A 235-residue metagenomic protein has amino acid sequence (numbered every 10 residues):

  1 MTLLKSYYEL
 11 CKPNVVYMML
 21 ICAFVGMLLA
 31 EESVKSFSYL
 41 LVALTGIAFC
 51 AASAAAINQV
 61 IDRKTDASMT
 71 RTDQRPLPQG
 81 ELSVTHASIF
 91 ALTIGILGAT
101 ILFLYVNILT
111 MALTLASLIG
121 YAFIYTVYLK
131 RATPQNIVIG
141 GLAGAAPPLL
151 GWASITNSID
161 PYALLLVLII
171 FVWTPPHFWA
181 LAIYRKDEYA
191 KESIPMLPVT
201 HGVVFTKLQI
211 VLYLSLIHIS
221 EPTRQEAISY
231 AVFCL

Functional and structural regions predicted by a protein language model:
T2-V15, P76-A87, I124-A143, M196-L208: Interhelical loop and helix-boundary elements at the membrane-water interface of polytopic inner-membrane proteins
M18, S38-G46, H86-F90, L109-L113 (+4 more regions): Alpha-helical transmembrane segments of integral membrane proteins
I21-V25, L29-R63, R71, A112 (+2 more regions): Membrane-embedded alpha-helical segments that form the functional core of polytopic membrane enzymes, especially those
E32-K35, G141-A182, K186-D187, V203-V204 (+1 more regions): Functional transmembrane core segments of multi-pass inner-membrane proteins
I61-L82, W179-T206: Cytosolic, membrane-interface loops and tails of multi-pass inner-membrane proteins
R71-A112, H201-S220: Multi-pass membrane catalytic core of lipid/isoprenoid biosynthesis enzymes
V84-S154: Intramembrane alpha-helical segments
I217-L235: Single conserved hydrophobic/aromatic residue that forms the stacking wall/gate of nucleotide- or nucleobase-binding
